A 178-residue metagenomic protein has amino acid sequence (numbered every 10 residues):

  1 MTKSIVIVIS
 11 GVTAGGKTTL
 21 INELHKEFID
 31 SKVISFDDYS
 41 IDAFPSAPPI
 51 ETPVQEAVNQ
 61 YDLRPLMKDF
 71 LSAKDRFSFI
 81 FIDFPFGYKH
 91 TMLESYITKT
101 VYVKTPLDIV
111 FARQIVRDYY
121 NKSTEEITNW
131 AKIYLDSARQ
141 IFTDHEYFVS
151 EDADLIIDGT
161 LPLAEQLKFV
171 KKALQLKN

Functional and structural regions predicted by a protein language model:
T2-I7, F77: Pre-Walker A (Motif I) flank of P-loop NTPase domains
S10: Residues at the beta-strand->loop junction immediately N-terminal to the Walker
T13: The conserved Walker
K17: Conserved lysine of the Walker
L20-I21, H25: Post-Walker A alpha-helix
K32-S35, I41-F84: Conserved nucleotide-sensing/catalytic segment adjacent to the nucleotide-binding pocket in NTP-handling enzymes
K89, T124-V170: Small-molecule kinase domains that catalyze NTP-dependent phosphoryl transfer to phosphate-bearing small molecules
Y96-R117: Conserved phosphate-donor/acceptor-positioning beta-strand/loop module used by diverse small-molecule
